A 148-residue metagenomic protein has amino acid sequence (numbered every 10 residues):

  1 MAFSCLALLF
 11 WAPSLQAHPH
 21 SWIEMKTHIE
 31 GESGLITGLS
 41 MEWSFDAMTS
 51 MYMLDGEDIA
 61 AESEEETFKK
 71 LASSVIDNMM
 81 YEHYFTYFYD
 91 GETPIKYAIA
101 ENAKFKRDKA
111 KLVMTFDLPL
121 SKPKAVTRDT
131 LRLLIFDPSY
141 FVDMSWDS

Functional and structural regions predicted by a protein language model:
M1-F3: Bacterial N-terminal signal peptides that target proteins for export
A12-S14: N-terminal signal peptide c-region/cleavage motif recognized by signal peptidases
Q16-P19, G56: Mature, function-bearing regions of proteins
A17, G31-L35, P119-T127: Secondary-structure boundary elements
H18-M51: Early extracytoplasmic/domain-onset interaction patches
G38, M51-G56, V126-R132: Short, hydrophobic/aromatic beta-strand segments
G56-K104: Mid-chain, structured segments of secreted extracytoplasmic proteins
D90-S148: Mature, soluble, non-transmembrane domains
